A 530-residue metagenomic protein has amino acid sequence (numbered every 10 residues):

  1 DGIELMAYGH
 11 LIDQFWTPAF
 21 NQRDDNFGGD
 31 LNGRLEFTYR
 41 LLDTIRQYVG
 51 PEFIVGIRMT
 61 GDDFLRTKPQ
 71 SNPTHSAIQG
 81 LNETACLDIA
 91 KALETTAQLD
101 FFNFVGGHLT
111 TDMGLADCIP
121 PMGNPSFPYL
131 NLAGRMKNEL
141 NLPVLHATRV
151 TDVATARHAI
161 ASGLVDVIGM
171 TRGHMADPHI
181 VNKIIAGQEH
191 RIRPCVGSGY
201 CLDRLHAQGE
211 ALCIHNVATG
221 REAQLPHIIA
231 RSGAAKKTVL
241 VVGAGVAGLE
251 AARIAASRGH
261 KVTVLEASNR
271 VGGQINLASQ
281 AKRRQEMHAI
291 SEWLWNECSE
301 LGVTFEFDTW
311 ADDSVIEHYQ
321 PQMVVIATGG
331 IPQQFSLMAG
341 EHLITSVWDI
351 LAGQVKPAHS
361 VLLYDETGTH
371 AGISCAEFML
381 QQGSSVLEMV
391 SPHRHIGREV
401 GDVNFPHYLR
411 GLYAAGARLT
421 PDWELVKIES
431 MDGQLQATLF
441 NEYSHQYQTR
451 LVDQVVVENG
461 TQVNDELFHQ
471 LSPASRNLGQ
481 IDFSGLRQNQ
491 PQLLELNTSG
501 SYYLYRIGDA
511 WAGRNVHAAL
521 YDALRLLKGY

Functional and structural regions predicted by a protein language model:
D1-V242, V246, E250-S257, K261-V262 (+2 more regions): Flavin-dependent oxidoreductase catalytic cores
T38, L42, Q224-A234, T238 (+6 more regions): Flanking helices and flexible, charged tails adjoining ferredoxin-like Fe-S electron-transfer domains in multi-subunit
L99, V165, P321-Q322, V452-D453: Local beta-strand N-terminus motif with an aromatic residue
A116-M122, D166, I275-R283, G397 (+1 more regions): Short beta-alpha connecting loops at secondary-structure transitions that line or flank enzyme active sites
T151-A154, M175, W310-D313, I350-A352 (+1 more regions): Short acidic loop-to-helix transition motifs that present clustered carboxylates
L164, C298-F305, G340-L343, L412-R418 (+1 more regions): A short helix-to-beta-strand connector/capping loop
G233-A267, E306-Q320, A327-V400, E442-Q454 (+1 more regions): Rossmann-like dinucleotide/flavin-binding elements
K261-L301, H370, A376-L425: Rossmann-like dinucleotide-binding cores of NAD(P)H-dependent redox enzymes
